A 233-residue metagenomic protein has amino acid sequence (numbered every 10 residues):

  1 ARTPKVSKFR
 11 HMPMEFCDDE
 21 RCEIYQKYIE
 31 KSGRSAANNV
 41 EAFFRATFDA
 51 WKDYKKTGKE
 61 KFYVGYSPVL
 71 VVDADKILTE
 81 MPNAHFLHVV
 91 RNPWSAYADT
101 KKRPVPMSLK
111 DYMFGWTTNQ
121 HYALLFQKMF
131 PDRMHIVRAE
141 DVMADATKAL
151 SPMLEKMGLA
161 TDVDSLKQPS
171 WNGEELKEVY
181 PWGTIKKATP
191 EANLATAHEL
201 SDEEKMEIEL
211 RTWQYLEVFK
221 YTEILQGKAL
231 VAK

Functional and structural regions predicted by a protein language model:
A1-Y66: PAPS-dependent sulfation machinery
C17-E20, S32, E80, F130 (+2 more regions): Residues at alpha-helix termini
K31-S35, D111, D141, T196-E207: A general boundary/transition motif marking the beginning of the first structured unit of a protein
V40-D53, T57, V71-K76, E80 (+2 more regions): PAPS-dependent sulfotransferase catalytic domain
E60-K61, R133, E204: A generic secondary-structure signal marking the coil-to-beta-strand transition
K61, P106-M107, T196-E199: Short coil/turn segments at secondary-structure junctions
L124-K128, E155-K233: PAPS-dependent sulfotransferases, especially Golgi type II membrane carbohydrate sulfotransferases
